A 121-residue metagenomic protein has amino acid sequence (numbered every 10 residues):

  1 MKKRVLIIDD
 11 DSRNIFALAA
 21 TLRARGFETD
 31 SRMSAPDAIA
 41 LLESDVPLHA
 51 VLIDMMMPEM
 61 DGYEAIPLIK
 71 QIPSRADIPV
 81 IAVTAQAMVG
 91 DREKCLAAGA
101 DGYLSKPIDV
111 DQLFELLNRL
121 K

Functional and structural regions predicted by a protein language model:
F16-A24: Charged docking surfaces used in two-component/phosphorelay signaling
G26-M33, L41, L104: Short hydrophobic/Thr-rich beta-strand motif most characteristic of the beta2 strand and flanking loop of CheY-like
V46-L52: Active-site beta3 strand of CheY-like receiver
I53-D54, T84: Active-site residues of response regulator receiver
M57-M60: Receiver (REC) domain active-site loop signature in two-component systems and cognate sites in sensor histidine kinases
I108-L117: C-terminal output helix
